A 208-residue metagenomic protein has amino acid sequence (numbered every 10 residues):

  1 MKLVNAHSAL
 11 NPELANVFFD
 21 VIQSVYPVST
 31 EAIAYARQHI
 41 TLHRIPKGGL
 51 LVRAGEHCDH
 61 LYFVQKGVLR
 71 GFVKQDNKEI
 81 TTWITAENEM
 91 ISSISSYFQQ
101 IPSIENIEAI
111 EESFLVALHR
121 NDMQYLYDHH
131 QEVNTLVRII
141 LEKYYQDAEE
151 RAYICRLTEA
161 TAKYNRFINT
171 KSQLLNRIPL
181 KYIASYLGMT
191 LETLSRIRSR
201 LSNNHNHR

Functional and structural regions predicted by a protein language model:
M1-T41: Cyclic nucleotide-binding regulatory module and flanking cytosolic helices
H43-I45, T85: Hydrophobic residues at beta-strand termini and immediately following loops that shape nucleotide-binding pockets
G48, D59-R70, E87-N88: Glycine- and acidic-residue-biased ligand/ion/polar-headgroup-sensing regions
L51-E56: Short phosphate-coordinating micro-motif centered on Lys-Gly-acidic
F72-K74, I110: A generic structural motif
I80-I139: Cyclic-nucleotide recognition modules
Y144-Y153: Short, Lys/Arg-enriched N-terminal segment that forms or immediately precedes the first helix of a structured domain
T158-R208: Phosphate-/nucleic-acid-contacting segments
